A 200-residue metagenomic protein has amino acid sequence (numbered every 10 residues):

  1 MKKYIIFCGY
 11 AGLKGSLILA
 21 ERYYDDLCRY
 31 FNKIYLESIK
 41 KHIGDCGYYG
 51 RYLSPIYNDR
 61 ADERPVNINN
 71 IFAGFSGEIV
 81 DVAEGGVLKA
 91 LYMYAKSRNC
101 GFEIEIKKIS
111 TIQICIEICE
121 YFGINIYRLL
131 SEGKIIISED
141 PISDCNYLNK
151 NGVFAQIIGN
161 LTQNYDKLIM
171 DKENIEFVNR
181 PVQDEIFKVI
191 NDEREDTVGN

Functional and structural regions predicted by a protein language model:
M1-N200: Helix-biased detector of long, well-ordered alpha-helical tracts
